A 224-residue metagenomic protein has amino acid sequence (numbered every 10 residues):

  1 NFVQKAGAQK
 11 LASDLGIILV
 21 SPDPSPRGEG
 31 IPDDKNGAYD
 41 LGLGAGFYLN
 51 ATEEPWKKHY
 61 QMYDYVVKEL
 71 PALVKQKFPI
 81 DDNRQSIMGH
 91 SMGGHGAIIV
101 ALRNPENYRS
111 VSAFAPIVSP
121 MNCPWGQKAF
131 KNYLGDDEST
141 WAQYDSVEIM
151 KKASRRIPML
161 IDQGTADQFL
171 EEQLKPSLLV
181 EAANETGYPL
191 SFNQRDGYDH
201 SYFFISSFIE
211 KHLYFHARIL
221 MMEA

Functional and structural regions predicted by a protein language model:
N1-A224: Non-catalytic cap/lid and distal C-terminal segments of serine-dependent acyl enzymes
